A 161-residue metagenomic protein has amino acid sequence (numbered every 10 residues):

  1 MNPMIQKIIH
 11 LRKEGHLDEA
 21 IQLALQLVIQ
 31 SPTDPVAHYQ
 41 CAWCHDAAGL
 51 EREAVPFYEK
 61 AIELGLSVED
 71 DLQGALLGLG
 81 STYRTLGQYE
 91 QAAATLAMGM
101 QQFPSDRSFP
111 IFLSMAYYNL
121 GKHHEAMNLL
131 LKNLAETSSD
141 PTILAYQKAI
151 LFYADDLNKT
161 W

Functional and structural regions predicted by a protein language model:
A61-E63, Y118-P141, L151: TPR/TPR-like (Sel1-like) alpha-helical repeat modules
